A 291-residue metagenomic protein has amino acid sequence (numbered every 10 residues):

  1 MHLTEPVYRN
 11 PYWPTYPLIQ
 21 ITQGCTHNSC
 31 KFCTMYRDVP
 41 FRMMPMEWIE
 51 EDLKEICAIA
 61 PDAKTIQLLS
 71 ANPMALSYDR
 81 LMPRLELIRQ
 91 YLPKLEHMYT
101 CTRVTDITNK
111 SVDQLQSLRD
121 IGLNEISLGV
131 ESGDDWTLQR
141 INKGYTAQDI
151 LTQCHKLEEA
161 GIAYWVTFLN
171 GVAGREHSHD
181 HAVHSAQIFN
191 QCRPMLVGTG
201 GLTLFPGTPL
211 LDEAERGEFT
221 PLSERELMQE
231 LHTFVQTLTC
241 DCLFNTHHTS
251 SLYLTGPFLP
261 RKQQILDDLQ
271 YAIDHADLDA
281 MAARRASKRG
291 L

Functional and structural regions predicted by a protein language model:
M1-W13, N190-L291: Auxiliary Fe-S-binding modules of radical SAM enzymes
T4-W48: Canonical Radical SAM [4Fe-4S] cluster-binding loop centered on the CxxxCxxC motif and its immediate flanking residues
P17-I19, K64-I66, E96-T100, I126-L128 (+3 more regions): Hydrophobic faces of well-ordered beta-strands that scaffold small-molecule active sites in alpha/beta enzyme cores
C25, C33, I49, L68 (+5 more regions): Conserved, mostly hydrophobic/aromatic
I49, L81, S111, I150 (+3 more regions): Aromatic/hydrophobic pocket-lining residues that form the small-molecule binding cavity in soluble enzyme cores
C57-A160, T239: Conserved SAM/AdoMet-binding glycine-rich loop
T105, G133-T137, E158-H181, G200-P206 (+1 more regions): Conserved strand-turn element in the central/C-terminal portion of the radical SAM core barrel that lines
D113-L115, A173-Q191: Catalytic cores of alpha/beta
